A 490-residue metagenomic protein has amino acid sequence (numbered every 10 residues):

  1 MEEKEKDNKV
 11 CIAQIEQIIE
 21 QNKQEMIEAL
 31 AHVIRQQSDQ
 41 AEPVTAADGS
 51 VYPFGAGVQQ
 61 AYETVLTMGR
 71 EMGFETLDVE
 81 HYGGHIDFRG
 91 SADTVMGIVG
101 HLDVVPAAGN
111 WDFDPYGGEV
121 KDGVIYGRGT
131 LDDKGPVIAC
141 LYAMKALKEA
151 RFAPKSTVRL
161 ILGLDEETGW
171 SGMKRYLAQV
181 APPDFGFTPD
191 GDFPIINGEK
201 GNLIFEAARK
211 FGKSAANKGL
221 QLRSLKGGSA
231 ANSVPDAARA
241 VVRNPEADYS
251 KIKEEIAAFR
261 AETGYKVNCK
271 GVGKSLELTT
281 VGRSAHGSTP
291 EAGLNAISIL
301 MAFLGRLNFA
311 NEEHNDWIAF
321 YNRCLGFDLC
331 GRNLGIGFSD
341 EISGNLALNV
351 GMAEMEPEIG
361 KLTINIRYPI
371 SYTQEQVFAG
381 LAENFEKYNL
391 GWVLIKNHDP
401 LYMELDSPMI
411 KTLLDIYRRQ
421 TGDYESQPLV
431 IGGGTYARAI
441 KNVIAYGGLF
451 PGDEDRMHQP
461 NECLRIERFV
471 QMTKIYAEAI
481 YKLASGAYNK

Functional and structural regions predicted by a protein language model:
E2-I125, E149-P154: Acidic/His- and Gly-rich active-site-bordering loop/insert found across diverse amide/peptide-bond hydrolases
I18-Q36, T64, M68-M72, A146 (+7 more regions): Generic non-transmembrane alpha-helical segments
A31, L66, I138-K145, K174 (+7 more regions): Predominant activation on well-ordered alpha-helical scaffold segments within soluble catalytic domains
L77, V281-S284, S288-I359, R367-A379 (+1 more regions): An extended, acidic, His-containing surface patch that forms the Zn2+-binding/catalytic region of metallohydrolases
T94-L162, T168, V180, Q459-P460 (+1 more regions): Active-site metal-coordination/substrate-binding segment of hydrolases, especially metallo-dependent peptidases
E167, K174-R175, Q179-P369: Midchain, well-structured core segments that form catalytic/ion-binding scaffolds
